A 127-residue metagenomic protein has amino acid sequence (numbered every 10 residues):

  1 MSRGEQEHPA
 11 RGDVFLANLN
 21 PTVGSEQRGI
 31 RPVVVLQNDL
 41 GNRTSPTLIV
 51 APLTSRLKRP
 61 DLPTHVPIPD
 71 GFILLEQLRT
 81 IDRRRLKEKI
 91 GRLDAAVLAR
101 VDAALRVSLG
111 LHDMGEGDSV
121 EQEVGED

Functional and structural regions predicted by a protein language model:
M1-D127: Conserved functional hotspots at enzyme active or ligand-binding sites that engage polyanionic ligands
